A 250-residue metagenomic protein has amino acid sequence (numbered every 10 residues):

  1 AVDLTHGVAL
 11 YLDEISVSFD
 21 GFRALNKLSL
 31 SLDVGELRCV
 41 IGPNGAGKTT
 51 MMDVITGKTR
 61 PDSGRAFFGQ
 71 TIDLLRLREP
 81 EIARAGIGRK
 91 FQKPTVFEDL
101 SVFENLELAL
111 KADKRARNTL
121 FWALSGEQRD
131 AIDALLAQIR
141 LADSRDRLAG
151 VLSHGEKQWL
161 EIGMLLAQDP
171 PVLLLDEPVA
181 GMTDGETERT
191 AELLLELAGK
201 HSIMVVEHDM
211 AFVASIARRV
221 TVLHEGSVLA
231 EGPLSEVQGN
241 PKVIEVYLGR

Functional and structural regions predicted by a protein language model:
A1-R250: Glycine-rich phosphate-binding loops of nucleotide-dependent enzymes
